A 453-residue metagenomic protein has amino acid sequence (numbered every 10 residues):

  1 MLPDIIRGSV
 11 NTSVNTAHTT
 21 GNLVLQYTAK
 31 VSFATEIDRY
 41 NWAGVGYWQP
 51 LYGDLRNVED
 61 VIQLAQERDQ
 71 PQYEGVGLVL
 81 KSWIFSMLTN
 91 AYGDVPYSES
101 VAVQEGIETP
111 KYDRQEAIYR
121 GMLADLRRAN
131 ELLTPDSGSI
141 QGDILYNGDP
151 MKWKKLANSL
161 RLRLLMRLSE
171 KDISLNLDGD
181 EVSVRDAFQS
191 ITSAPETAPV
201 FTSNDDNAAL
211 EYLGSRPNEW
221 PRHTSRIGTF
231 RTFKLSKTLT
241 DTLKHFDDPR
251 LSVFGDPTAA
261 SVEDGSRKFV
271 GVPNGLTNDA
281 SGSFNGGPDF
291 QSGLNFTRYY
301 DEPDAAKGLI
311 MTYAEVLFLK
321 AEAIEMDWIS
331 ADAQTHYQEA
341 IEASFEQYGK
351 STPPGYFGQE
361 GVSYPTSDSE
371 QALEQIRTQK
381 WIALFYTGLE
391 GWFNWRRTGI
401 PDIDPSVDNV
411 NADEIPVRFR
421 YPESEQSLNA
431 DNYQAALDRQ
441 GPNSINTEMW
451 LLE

Functional and structural regions predicted by a protein language model:
M1-L25, A34, V45-G46, D60 (+2 more regions): Acidic, glycine-rich segments characteristic of secretory precursors and extracytoplasmic regions
S9, S86, V253-G255, K380 (+1 more regions): Pocket-edge structural micro-motifs
V10, Q63-Q66, W381: A broad detector of the eukaryotic-type serine/threonine protein kinase catalytic domain
Q26-L80, I84-Q347, S369-L373: Structured, solvent-exposed acidic/aromatic patches
E342-E453: C-terminal functional modules
